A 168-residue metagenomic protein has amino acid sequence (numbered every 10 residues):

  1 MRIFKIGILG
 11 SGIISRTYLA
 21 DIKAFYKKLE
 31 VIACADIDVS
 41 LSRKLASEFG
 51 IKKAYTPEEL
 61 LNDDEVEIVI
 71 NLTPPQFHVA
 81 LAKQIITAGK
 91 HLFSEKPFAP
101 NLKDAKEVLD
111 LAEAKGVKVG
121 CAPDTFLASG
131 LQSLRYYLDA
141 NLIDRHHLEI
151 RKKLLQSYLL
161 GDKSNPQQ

Functional and structural regions predicted by a protein language model:
M1-F49: N-terminal Rossmann-like dinucleotide-binding module
Y18, F49-L111: Beta-loop-alpha module in the N-terminal Rossmann-like domain of NAD(P)-dependent dehydrogenases, especially those
Y26-K28, A88, E113-V117, A140-L142: Short helix-capping segments at alpha-helix termini
K28-E30, G50, E65, L142-D144: Short loop/turn motifs at secondary-structure junctions
L29-A33, E67-V69, V119: Short active-site oxyanion
E107-D124, D144-E149: Rossmann-fold dehydrogenase core element
T125-Q168: Predominantly a Rossmann-like dinucleotide-binding segment in NAD(P)-dependent oxidoreductases
